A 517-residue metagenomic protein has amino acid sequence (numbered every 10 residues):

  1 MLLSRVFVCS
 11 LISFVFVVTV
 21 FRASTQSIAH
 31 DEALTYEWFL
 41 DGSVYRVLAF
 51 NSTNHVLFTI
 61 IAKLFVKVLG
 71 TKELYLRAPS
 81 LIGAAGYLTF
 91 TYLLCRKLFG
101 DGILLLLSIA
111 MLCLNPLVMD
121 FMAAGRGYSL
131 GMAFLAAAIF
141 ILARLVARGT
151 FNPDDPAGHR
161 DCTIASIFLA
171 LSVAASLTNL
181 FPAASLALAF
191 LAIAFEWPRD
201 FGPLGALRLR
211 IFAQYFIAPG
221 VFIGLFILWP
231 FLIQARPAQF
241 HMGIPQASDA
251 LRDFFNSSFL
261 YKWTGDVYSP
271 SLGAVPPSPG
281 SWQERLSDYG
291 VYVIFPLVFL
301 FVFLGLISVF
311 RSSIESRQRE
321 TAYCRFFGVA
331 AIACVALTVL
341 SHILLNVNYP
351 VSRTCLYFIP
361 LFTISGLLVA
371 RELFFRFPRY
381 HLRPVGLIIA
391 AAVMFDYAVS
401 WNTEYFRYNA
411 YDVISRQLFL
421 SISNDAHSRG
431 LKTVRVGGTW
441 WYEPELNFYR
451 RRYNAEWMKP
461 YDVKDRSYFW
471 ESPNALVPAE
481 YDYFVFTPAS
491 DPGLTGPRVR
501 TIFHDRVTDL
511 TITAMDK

Functional and structural regions predicted by a protein language model:
S4-D154, G158-P492, G496-I502, R506-V507 (+1 more regions): Membrane-proximal helix-loop-helix interfaces that form the catalytic/acceptor-binding platform of multi-pass membrane
D516-K517: Short, solvent-exposed mixed-charge patches
